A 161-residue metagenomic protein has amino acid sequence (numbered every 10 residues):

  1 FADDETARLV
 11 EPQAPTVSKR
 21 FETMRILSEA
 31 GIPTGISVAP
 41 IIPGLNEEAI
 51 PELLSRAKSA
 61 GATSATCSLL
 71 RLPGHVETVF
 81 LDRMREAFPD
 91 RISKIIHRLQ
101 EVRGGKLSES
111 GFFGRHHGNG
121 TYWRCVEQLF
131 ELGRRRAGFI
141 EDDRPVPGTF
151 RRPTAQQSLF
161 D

Functional and structural regions predicted by a protein language model:
F1-R103, N119: Conserved AdoMet/S-adenosylmethionine-binding subsite of the radical SAM
V79-R83, S110-G111, D161: Short, surface-exposed amphipathic charged segments that create phosphate/polyanion-binding patches used for binding
I92, L107, G138-D142: Residue-level signal for secondary-structure boundary elements
V102-F112: A conserved mid-domain beta-alpha-beta active-site/ligand-binding segment of alpha/beta enzyme cores
F113-T121: Active-site rim elements
C125-D161: Radical SAM enzyme core and accessory elements
